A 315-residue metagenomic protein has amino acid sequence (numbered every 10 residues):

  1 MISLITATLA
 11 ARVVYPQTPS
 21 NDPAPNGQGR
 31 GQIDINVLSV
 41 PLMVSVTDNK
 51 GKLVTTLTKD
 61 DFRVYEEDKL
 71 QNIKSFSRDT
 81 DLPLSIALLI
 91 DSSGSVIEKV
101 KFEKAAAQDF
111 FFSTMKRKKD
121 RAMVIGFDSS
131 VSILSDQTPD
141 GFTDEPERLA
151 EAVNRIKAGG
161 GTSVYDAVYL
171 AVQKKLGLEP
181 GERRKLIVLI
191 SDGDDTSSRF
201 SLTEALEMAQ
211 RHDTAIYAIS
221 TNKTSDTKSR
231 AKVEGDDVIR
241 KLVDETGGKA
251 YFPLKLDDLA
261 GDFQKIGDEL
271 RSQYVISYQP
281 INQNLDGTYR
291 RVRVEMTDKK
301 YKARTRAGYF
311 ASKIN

Functional and structural regions predicted by a protein language model:
M1-R12: Bacterial N-terminal signal peptides
R12-N315: Scaffold/interface architecture of coatomer-like assemblies
